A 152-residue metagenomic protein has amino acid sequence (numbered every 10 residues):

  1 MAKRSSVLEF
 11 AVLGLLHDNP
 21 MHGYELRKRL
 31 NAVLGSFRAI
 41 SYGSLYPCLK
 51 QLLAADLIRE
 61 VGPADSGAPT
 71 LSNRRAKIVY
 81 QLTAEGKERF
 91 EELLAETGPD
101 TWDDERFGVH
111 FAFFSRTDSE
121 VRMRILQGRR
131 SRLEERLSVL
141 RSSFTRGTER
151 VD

Functional and structural regions predicted by a protein language model:
M1-W102: Basic helix-turn-helix/winged-helix DNA-binding cores and closely related short helical interaction motifs
S6-V7, F111-S115, T148: A short small-residue
S41, R122, V151-D152: Residue-level recognition of alpha-helical structural elements
P63-S66, F107, F111, R150-V151: Short linear capping/connector segments at secondary-structure termini
E88-E135: Amphipathic alpha-helical dimerization/coiled-coil segments that flank or bridge DNA-binding/regulatory modules
R141-D152: Acidic interhelical loop/turn segments
